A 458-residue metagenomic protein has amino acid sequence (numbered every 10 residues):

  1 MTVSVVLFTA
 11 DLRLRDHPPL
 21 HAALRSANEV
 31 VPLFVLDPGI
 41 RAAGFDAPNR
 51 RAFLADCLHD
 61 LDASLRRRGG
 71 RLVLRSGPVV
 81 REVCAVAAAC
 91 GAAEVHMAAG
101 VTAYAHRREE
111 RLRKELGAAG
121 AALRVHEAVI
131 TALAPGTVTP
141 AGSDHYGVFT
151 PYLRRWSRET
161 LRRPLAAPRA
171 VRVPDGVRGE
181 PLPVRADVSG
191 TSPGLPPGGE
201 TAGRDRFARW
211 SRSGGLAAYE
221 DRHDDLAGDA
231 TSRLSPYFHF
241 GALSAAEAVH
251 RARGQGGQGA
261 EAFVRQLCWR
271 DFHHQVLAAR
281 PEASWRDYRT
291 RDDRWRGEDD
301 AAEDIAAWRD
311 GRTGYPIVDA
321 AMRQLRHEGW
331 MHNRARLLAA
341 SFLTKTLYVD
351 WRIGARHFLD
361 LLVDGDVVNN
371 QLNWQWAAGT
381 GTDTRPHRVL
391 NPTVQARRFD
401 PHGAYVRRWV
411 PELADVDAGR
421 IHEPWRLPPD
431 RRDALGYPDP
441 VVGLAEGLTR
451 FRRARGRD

Functional and structural regions predicted by a protein language model:
M1-P164, G259, N369-N370, R453-D458: Trp/Phe/Arg-rich N-terminal binding region typifying the photolyase-homology
P19, C57, L61, G203-R206 (+7 more regions): Alpha-helical packing segments of well-folded alpha/beta enzyme cores
G44, P48-A52, G194-T201, W308 (+1 more regions): Charge-dense, low-complexity intrinsically disordered segments
A121, G142-D293, A396-D400, A404-D458: Glycine/tryptophan-enriched, flexible segments
D229-E412: Active-site-proximal binding-pocket segments
